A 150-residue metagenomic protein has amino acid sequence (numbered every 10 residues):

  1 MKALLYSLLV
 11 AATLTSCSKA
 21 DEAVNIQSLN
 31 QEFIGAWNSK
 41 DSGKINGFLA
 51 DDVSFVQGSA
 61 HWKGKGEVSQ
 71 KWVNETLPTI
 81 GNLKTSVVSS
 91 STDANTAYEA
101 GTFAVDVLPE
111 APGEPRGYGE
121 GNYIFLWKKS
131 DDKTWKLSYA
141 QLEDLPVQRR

Functional and structural regions predicted by a protein language model:
M1-L8: Sec-dependent signal peptide recognition, specifically the positively charged N-region followed immediately by
L4, S16-D51, R149-R150: Short, low-complexity N-terminal intrinsically disordered segments enriched in polar/charged residues
L9-S16: Hydrophobic h-region of N-terminal signal peptides that target proteins for export in Gram-negative bacteria
F33, K44-I45, V53, G64 (+3 more regions): Hydrophobic pocket/interface hotspot
F33, V68-V73, T85-S90, F103-A104 (+1 more regions): Hydrophobic/aromatic beta-strand elements that line small-molecule binding cavities or substrate pockets in beta-rich
D52-K63, E75-P78: A short gly/proline-enriched turn/hairpin at secondary-structure junctions
V73-E114: Surface-exposed, charged secondary-structure patches
E120-Q148: Short beta-strand edge/turn micro-motifs at domain boundaries
